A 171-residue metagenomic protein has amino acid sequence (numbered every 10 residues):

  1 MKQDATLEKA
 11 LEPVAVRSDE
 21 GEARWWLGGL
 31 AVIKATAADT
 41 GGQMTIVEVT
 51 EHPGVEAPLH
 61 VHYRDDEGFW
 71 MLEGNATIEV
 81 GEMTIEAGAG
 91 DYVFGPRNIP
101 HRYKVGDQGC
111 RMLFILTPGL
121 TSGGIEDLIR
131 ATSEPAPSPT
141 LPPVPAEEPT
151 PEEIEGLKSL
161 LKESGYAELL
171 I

Functional and structural regions predicted by a protein language model:
M1-M44, P143-I171: A short, N-terminal "cap"/entry segment at the start of jelly-roll beta-barrel domains of the cupin/DSBH fold
A15-S18, D39, G68, N75 (+1 more regions): Short acidic-glycine-tyrosine-enriched beta hairpin
A31, G54-V55, P96-N98: Short acidic (Asp/Glu) patches
T40, L59-H60: Short loop/turn motifs at secondary-structure junctions and domain boundaries
I46-P53, V61-V80, I115-P118: Short, conserved beta-strand element in jelly-roll/cupin
L59, I78-E79, A87, G95 (+2 more regions): Short beta-strand His + acidic residue motifs that chelate non-heme Fe in jelly-roll/DSBH and cupin folds
Q108-I171: Double-stranded beta-helix
